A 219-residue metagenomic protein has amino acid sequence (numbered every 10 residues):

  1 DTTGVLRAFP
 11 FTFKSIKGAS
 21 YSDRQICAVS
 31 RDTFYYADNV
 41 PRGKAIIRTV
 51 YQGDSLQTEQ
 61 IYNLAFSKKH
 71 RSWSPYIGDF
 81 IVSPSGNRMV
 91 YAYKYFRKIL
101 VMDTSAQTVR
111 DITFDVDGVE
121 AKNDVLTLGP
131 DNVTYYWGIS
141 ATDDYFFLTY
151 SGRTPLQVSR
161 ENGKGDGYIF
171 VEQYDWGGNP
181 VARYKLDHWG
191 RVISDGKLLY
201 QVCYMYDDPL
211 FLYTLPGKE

Functional and structural regions predicted by a protein language model:
D1-T2, K44-S55, E161-P180, T214-G217: Beta-propeller blade signature
T2, T33, D54-S55, T104 (+2 more regions): Coil residues (strongly favoring Ser/Thr
G4-A19, D54-P75, T108-D131, D187-H188 (+1 more regions): Surface-exposed loop and turn segments in beta-propeller and other repeat-based domains that flank or scaffold
S20-R31, S72-R88, A92, D131-T142 (+1 more regions): Structural signature of eukaryotic scaffold interfaces centered on beta-propeller domains
F34-Y35, M89, F146, L199: Hydrophobic beta-strand positions that form the internal "hydrophobic ladder" of WD40/Gbeta-like beta-propeller blades
Y36, L148-D166, F211-Y213: Short, conserved, GDST-rich strand-edge loop motifs in beta-rich repeat architectures
Y36-K44, F96-K98, R153-Q157, Y206-P209: Short glycine/acidic-enriched loop and turn motifs that connect beta-strands
V192-E219: Blade-level signature of beta-propeller repeat domains, shared across WD40, Kelch, NHL, RCC1 and BNR/Asp-box propellers
